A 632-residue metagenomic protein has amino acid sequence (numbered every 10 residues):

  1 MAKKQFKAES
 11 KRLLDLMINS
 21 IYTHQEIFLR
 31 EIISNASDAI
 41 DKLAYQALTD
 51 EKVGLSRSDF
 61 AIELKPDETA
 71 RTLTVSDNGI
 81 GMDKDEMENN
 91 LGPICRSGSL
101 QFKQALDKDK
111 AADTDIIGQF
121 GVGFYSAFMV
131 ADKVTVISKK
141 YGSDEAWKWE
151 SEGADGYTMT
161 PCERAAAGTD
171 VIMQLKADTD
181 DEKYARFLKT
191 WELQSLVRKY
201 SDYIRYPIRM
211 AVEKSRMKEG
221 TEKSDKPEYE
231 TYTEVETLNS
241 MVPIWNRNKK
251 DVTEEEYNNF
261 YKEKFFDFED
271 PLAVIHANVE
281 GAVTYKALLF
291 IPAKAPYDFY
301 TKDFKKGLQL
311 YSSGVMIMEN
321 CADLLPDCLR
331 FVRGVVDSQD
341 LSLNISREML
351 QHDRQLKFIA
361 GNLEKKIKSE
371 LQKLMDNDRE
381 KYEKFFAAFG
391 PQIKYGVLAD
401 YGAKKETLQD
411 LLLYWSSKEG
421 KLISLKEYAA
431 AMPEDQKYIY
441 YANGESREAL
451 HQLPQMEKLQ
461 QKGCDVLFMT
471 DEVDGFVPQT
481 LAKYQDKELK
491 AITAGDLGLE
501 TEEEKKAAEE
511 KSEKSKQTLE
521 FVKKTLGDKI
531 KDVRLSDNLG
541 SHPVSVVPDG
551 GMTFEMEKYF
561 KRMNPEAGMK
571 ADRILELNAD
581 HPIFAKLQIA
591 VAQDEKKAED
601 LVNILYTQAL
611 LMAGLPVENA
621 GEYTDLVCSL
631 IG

Functional and structural regions predicted by a protein language model:
M1-F187, S195, K218: GHKL (Bergerat-fold) ATPase N-terminal catalytic module, capturing the glycine-rich phosphate-binding loop and acidic
I116, V134-G156, K176-G632: GHKL/Bergerat-fold ATPase module in large chromosome/replication-associated machines
